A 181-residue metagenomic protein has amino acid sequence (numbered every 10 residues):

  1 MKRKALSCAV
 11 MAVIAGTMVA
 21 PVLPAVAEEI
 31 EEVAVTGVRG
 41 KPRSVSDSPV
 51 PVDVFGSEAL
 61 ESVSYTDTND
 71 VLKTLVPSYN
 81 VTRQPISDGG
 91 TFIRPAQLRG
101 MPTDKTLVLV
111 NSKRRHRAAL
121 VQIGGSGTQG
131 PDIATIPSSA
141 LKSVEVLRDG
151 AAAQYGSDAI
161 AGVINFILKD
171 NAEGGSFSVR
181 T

Functional and structural regions predicted by a protein language model:
M1-E29: Cleavable N-terminal targeting peptides that direct proteins into the secretory/outer-membrane pathway or into
E29-E31, S48-D53, F92-R94, P102-T106 (+3 more regions): Envelope-exposed proteins and targeting segments
E32-V63, N69, G90, A119-G125 (+1 more regions): N-terminal periplasmic "start-of-domain" segments of outer-membrane beta-barrel proteins
V52, L60, L72, V144 (+1 more regions): Non-catalytic regulatory/gating segments with a bias toward low-complexity or hydrophobic composition
D70-V71, L75, A96, D132-A134 (+1 more regions): N-terminal periplasmic accessory domains that precede and gate Gram-negative outer-membrane beta-barrel machines
K73-R117: Extracytoplasmic beta-strand/coil segments of soluble accessory domains associated with Gram-negative outer-membrane
K113-R148: Short acidic/polar hinge/loop motifs at secondary-structure boundaries that mediate gating or recognition
